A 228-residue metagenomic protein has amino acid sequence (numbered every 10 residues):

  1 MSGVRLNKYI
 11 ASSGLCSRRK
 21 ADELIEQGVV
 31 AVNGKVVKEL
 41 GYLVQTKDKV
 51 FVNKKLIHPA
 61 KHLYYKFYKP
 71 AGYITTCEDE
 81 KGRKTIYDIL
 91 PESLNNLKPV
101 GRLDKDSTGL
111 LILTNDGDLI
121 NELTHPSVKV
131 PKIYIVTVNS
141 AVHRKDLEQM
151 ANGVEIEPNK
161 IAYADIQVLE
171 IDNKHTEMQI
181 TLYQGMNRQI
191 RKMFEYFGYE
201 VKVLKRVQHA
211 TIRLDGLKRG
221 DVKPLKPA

Functional and structural regions predicted by a protein language model:
M1-A228: Basic, flexible Lys/Arg- and Gly-enriched helix-loop patches that mediate nucleic-acid binding at interfaces with rRNA
